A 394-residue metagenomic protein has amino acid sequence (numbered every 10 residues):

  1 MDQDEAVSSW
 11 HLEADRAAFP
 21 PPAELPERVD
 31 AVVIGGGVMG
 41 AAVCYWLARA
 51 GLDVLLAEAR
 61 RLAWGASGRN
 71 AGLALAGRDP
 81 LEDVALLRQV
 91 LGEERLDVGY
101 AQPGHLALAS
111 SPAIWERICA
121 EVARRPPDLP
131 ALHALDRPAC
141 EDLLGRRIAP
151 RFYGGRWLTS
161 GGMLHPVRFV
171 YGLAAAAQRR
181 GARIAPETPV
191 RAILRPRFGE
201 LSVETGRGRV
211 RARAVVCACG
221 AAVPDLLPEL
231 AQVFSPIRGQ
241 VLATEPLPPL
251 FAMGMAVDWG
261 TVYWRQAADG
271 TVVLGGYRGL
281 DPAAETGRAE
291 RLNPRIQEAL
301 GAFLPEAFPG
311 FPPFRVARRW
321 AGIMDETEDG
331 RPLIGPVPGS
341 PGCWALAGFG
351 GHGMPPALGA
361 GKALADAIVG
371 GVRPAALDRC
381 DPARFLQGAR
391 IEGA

Functional and structural regions predicted by a protein language model:
M1-A31, R49: Extreme N-terminal leader/targeting segments of oxidoreductases
D2-H11, L91-G172: Flavin (FAD/FMN) cofactor-binding and adjacent substrate-gating region of FAD-dependent oxidoreductase domains
A31-L56: N-terminal Rossmann-like FAD-binding beta1-loop-alpha1 element of flavoenzymes
R49-R69: Glycine-rich FAD pyrophosphate-binding loop
A123-P126, P150-R213: Helical element adjacent to the flavin cofactor pocket in flavoenzyme catalytic cores
A192-G275, A283-T286, G393: Flavin-dependent oxidoreductases
P249-S340: Active-site lid/adjacent beta-loop-alpha segment flanking the redox-cofactor pocket in flavoenzymes
P305-A394: C-terminal catalytic lobe of FAD-dependent flavoproteins
